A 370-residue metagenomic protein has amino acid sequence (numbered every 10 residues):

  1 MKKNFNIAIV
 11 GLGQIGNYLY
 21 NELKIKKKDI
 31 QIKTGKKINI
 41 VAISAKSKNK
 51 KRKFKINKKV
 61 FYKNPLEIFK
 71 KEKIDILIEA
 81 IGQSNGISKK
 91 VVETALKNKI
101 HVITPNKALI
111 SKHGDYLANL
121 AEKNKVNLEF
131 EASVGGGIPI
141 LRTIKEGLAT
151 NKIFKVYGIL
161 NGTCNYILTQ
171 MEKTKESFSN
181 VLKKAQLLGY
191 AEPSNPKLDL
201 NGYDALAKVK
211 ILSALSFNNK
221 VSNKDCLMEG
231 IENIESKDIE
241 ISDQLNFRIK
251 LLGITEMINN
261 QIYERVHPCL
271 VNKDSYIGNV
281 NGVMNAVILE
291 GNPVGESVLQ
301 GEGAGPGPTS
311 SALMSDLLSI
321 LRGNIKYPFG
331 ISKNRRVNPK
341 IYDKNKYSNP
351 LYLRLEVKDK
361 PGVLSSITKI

Functional and structural regions predicted by a protein language model:
M1-K97: N-terminal glycine-/serine-/threonine-rich beta1-alpha1-beta2 phosphate-ribose binding loop of Rossmann-like
V10, Q14, Y18, K63 (+16 more regions): Conserved active-site and cofactor/substrate-binding residues in soluble primary-metabolism enzymes
G86-K97, K107-K145: Rossmann-fold NAD(P)-binding glycine/threonine-rich loop
H101-I103: A short hydrophobic/small-residue beta-strand
E122-D204, I211: Rossmann-like NAD(P)H-binding beta-loop-alpha module
N180-N279, M284-A286: Substrate-binding/catalytic subdomain of NAD(P)-dependent oxidoreductase enzymes
G295-S297, G301-G307: Glycine-rich phosphate/pyrophosphate-binding beta-alpha loops
L317-I370: A conserved regulatory-domain signal marking ACT and ACT-like small-molecule sensing domains and adjacent regulatory
